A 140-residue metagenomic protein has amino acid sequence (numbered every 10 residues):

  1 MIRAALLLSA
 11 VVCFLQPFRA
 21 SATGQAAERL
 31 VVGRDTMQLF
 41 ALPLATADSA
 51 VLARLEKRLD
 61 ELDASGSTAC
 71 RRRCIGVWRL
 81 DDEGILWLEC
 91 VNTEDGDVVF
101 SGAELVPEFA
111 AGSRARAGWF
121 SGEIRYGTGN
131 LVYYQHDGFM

Functional and structural regions predicted by a protein language model:
A5-Q16: Bacterial N-terminal signal peptides
F18-M140: Intrinsically disordered, low-complexity acidic regions enriched in Pro/Ser/Thr
